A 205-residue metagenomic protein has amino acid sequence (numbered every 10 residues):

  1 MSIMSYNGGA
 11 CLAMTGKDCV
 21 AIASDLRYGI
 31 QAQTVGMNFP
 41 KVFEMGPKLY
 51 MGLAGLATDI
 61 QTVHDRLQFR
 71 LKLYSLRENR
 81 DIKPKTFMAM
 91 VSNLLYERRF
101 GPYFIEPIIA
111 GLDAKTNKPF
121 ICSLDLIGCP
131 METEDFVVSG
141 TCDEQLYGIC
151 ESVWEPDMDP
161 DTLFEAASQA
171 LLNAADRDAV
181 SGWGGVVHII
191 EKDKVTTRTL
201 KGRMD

Functional and structural regions predicted by a protein language model:
M1-D205: Long, low-complexity N-terminal extensions
